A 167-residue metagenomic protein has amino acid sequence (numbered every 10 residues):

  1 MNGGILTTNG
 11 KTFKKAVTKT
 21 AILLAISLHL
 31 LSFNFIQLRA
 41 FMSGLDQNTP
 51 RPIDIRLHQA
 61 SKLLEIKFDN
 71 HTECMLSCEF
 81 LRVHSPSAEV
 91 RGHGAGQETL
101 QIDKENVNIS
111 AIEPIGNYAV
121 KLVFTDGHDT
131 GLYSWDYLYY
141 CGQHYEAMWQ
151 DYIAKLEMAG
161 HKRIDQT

Functional and structural regions predicted by a protein language model:
M1, L24-S27, L38: Residue positions that mark polypeptide boundaries
G3-G4, G10: Residue-identity detector for glycine
T8-N9, K15: Intrinsically disordered, low-complexity segments enriched in serine/threonine/proline/glycine and often basic
K14-A25, P52: Positively charged N-terminal leader segments that act as targeting/secretion signals
K15, L28, F35-Q37: Generic detector of N-terminal low-structure segments
F33, L38-T167: Motif-centric detector for short Cys/His coordination patterns
